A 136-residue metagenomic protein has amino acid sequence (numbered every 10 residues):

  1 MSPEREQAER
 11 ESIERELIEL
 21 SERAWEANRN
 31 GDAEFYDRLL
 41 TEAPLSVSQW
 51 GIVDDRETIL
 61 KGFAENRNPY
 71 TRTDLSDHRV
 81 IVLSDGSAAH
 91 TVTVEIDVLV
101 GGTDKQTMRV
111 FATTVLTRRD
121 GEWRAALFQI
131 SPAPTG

Functional and structural regions predicted by a protein language model:
M1-R38, L45-G136: A beta-strand edge to alpha-helix "cap/lid" segment located at domain peripheries
